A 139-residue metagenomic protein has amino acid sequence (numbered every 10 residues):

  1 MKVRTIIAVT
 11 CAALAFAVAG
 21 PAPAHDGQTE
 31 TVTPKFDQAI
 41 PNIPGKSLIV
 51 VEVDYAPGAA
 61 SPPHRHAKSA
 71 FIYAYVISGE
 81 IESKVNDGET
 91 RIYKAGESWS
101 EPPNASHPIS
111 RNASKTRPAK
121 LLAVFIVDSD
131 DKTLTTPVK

Functional and structural regions predicted by a protein language model:
M1-V9: Bacterial N-terminal signal peptides that target proteins for export
A8-A17: Bacterial N-terminal signal peptides
A19-P21: N-terminal signal peptide c-region/cleavage motif recognized by signal peptidases
Q28-P63, S69, V124: A short glycine-rich, His/Asp/Glu-containing loop-to-beta-strand
I40, G45, Y55-A56, D87-A105: Short acidic-glycine-tyrosine-enriched beta hairpin
S69-G88, A95-E97: Glycine- and acidic-residue-biased ligand/ion/polar-headgroup-sensing regions
E82, E89, N104-D131: Ligand-binding loop in jelly-roll beta-barrel domains
